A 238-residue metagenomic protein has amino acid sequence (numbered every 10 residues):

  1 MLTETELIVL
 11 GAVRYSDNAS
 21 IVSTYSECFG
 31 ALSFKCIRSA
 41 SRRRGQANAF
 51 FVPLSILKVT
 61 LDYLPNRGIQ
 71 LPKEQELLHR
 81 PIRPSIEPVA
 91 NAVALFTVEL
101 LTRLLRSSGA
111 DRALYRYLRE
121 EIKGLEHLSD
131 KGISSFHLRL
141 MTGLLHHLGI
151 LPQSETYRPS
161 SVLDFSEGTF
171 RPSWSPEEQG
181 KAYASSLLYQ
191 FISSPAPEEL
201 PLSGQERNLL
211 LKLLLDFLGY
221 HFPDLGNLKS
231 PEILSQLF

Functional and structural regions predicted by a protein language model:
M1-I21, Y25-F238: Non-catalytic alpha-helical scaffolds and adjoining flexible linkers that form interface surfaces for assembly
